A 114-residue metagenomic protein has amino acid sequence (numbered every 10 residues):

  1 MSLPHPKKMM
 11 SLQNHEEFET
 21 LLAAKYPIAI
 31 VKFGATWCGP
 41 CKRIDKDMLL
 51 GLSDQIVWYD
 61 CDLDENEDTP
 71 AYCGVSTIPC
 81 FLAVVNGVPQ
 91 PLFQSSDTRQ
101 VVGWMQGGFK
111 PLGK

Functional and structural regions predicted by a protein language model:
M1-A29, G103-K114: N-terminal leader/targeting and pre-domain segments
S2-P4, R43-K46, G51-Q55, Y72-C73 (+2 more regions): Chalcogenol-based redox active-site neighborhoods
S11-N14, K32-F33, D45-D68, V75: Thiol-based oxidoreductase modules, predominantly thioredoxin-like and allied folds used for disulfide exchange
E16-E19, E67-D68, R99: Acidic phosphotransfer microenvironment of two-component signaling modules
Y26, F33-W37, T77: Short pre-active-site segment immediately N-terminal to redox-active cysteine/selenocysteine motifs in thiol-based
A29-K32, V57-D60, C80-V84, L92: Beta-strand cores of modular interaction/reader domains in eukaryotic scaffold and signaling proteins, especially PDZ
C38-C41, F81: The canonical Cys-X-X-Cys-His
T77, L82-K114: Non-catalytic, surface beta->alpha helical segment in thiol-disulfide oxidoreductase systems
